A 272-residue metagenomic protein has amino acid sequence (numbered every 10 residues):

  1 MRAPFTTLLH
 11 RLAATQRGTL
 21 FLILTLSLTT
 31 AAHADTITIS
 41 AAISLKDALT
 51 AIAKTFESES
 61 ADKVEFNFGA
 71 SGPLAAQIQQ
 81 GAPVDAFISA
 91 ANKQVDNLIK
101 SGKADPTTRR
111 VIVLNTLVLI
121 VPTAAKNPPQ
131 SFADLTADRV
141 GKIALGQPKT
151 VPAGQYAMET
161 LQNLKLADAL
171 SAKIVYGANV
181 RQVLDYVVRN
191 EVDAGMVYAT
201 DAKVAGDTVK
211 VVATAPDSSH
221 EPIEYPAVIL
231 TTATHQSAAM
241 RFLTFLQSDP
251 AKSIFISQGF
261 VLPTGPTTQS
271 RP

Functional and structural regions predicted by a protein language model:
R2-L20: Bacterial N-terminal signal peptides that target proteins for export
H10-R11, L28-A31: Short, intrinsically disordered, low-complexity terminal segments
R17-T29: Bacterial N-terminal signal peptides
A34-F68, G72-A82, F87-N92, D96-D105 (+1 more regions): Exported/periplasmic ABC-transporter solute-binding proteins
